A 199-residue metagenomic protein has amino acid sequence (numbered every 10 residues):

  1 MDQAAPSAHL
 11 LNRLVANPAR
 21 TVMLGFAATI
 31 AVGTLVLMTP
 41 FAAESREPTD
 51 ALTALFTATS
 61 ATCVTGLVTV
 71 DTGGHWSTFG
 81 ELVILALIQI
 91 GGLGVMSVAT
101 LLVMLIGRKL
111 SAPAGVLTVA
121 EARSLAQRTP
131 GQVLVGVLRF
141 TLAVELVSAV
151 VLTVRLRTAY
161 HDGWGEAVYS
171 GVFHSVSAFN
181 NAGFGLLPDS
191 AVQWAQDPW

Functional and structural regions predicted by a protein language model:
M1-W199: Membrane-proximal intracellular helices of multi-pass ion channels
